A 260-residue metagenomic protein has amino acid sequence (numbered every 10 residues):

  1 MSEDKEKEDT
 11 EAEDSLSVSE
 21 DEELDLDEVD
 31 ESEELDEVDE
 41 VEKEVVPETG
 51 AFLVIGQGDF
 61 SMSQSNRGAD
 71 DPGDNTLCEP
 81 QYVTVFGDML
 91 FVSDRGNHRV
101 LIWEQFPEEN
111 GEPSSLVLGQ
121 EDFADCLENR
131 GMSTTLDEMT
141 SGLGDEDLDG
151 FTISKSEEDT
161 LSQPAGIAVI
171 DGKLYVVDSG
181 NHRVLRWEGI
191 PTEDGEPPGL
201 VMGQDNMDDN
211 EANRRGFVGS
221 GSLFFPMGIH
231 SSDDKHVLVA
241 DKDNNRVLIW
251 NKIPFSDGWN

Functional and structural regions predicted by a protein language model:
M1-D59: Sequence/structural signature of beta-propeller modules and their immediately flanking N-terminal secretory/stalk
E40-Q81, F106-A165, I190-M227, I253-N260: Gly/Pro-rich loop segments of beta-rich domains
V85-G87, V169-G172, S231-D234: Residue-level detector of Asp-centered blade-edge/turn motifs that repeat once per structural unit in beta-propeller
M89-V92, K173-V176, H236-V239: Conserved beta-propeller blade signature
R95-G96, Q105, S179-G180, G189 (+3 more regions): Short loop/turn segments immediately following the C-termini of beta-strands
H98-V100, H182-V184, N245-V247: Structural signal for beta-propeller blades
F151-K155, V237, D243: Beta-propeller domains with acidic blade repeats across secreted/periplasmic ectodomains and cytosolic WD/CNH propellers
